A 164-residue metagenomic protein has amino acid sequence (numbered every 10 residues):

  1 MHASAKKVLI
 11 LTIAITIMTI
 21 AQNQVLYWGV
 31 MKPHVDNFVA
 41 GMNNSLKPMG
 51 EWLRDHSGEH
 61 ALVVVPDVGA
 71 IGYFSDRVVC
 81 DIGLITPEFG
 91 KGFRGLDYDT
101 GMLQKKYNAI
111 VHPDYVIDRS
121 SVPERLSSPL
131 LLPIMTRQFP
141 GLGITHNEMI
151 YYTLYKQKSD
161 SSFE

Functional and structural regions predicted by a protein language model:
M1-G29: Signature aromatic-anchored transmembrane alpha helix within multi-pass, membrane-resident enzymes that catalyze glycan
G29-G58, L62-V63, V68-D160: Extracytoplasmic
S162-E164: Short, solvent-exposed mixed-charge patches
